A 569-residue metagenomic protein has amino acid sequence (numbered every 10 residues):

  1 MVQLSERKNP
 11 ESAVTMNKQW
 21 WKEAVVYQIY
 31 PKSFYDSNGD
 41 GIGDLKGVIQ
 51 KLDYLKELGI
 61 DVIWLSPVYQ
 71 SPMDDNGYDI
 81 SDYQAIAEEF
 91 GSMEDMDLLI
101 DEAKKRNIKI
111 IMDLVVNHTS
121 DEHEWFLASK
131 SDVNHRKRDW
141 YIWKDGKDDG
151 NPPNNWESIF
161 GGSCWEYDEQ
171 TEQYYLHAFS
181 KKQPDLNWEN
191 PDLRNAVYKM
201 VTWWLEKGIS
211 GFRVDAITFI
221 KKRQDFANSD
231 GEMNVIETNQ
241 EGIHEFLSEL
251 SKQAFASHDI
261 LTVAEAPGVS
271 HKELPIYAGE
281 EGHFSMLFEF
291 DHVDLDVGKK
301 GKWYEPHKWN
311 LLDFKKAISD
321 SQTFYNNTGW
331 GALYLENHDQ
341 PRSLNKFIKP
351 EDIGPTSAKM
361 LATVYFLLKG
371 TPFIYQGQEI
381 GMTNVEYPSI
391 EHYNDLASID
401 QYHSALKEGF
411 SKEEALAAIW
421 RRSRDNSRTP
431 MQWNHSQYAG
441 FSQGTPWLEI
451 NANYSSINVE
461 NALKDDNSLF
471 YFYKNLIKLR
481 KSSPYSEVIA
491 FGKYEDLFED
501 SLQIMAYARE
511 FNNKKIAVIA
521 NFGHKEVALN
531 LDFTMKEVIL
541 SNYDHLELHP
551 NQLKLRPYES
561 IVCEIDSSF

Functional and structural regions predicted by a protein language model:
V2-Q70, D97, D101-A103, T371-I374 (+1 more regions): Carbohydrate-interacting/catalytic domains
V2-R7, S12-T202, E206, F219-E281 (+1 more regions): Acidic/aromatic-lined carbohydrate-recognition and catalytic surfaces of CAZymes acting on diverse glycans
P31, L114, A216, A266 (+3 more regions): Residues immediately flanking
K51, E102, M200-K207, E249-Q253 (+6 more regions): Generic, well-ordered alpha-helical scaffold segments in large soluble proteins
I63, F212-V214: Hydrophobic residues within beta-strands of alpha/beta enzymes
K109, D113, G211, L261 (+3 more regions): Hydrophobic "anchor" residues on beta-strands that sit immediately upstream of conserved functional sites
D121-E157, L247, S251-P430, H435: Conserved alpha/beta catalytic core and glycan-binding cleft of carbohydrate-active enzymes
P184-N190, R194, E237, L344-T356 (+1 more regions): Active-site rim elements
